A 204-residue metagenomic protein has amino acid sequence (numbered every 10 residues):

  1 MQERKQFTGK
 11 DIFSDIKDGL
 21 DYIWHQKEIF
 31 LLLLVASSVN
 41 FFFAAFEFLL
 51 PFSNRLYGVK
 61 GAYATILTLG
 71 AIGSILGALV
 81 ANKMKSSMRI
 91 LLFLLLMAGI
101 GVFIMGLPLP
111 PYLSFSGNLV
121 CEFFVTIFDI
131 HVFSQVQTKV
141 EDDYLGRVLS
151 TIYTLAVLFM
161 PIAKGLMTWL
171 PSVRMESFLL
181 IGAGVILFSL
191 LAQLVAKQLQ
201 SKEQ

Functional and structural regions predicted by a protein language model:
M1-D21, Q204: Flexible cytoplasmic inter-helical loops of multi-pass small-molecule transporters
M1-T8, H25, A36, S150: Short intrinsically disordered, low-complexity coil segments enriched in acidic
K5-Q6, N40, E122, S134: Residues at structural and domain junctions
Q6, K10, L31-L32, I130: Non-catalytic, surface-exposed connector residues within folded enzymatic/regulatory domains
F7-T8, L20-Q26, G106-L107, T138: Helix-boundary and loop/linker segments of multi-pass membrane transporters
D15-K17, D21-I75: A single, central transmembrane helix in multi-pass transporters
L50-Q204: C-terminal transmembrane bundle of multi-pass solute transporters/carriers
